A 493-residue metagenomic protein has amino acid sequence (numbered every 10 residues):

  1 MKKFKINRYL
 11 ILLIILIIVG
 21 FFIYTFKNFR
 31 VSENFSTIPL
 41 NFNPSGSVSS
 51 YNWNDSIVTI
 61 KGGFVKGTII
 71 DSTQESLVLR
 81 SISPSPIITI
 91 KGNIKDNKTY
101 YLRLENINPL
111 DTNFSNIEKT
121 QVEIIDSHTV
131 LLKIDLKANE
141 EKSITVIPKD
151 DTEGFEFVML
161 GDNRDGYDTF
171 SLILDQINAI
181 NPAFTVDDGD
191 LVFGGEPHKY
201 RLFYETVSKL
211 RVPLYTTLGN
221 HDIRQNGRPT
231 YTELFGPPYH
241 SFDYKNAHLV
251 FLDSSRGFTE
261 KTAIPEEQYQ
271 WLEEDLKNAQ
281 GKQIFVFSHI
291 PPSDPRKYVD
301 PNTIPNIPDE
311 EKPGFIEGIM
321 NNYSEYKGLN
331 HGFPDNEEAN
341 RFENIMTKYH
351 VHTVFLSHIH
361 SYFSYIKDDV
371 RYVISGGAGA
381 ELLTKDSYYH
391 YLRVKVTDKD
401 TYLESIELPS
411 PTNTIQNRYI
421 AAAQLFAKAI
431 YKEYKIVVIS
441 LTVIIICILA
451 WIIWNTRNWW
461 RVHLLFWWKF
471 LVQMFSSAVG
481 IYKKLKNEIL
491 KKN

Functional and structural regions predicted by a protein language model:
K2-V31: Hydrophobic secretory-pathway targeting helix
F26-S47, G63-D71, E75-K91, N97-R103 (+3 more regions): Binuclear metal-dependent phosphoesterase catalytic core
N97-E118: Solvent-exposed beta-hairpin/edge-strand motifs
E118-Y200: N-terminal active-site segment of His-dependent metallophosphoesterases
Q121-V122, P197-I284, Y298-T353, S361-K395: Extended active-site neighborhood of metal-dependent phosphoesterases/phosphodiesterases
D162, G189-D190, G219-N220, H289 (+1 more regions): Active-site glycine-centered loops adjacent to acidic/histidine catalytic or metal-binding residues that shape
E433-R457: Selective detector of the "anchor" transmembrane alpha-helix that sits immediately C-terminal
N458-N493: Cytoplasmic C-terminal tails of single-pass
